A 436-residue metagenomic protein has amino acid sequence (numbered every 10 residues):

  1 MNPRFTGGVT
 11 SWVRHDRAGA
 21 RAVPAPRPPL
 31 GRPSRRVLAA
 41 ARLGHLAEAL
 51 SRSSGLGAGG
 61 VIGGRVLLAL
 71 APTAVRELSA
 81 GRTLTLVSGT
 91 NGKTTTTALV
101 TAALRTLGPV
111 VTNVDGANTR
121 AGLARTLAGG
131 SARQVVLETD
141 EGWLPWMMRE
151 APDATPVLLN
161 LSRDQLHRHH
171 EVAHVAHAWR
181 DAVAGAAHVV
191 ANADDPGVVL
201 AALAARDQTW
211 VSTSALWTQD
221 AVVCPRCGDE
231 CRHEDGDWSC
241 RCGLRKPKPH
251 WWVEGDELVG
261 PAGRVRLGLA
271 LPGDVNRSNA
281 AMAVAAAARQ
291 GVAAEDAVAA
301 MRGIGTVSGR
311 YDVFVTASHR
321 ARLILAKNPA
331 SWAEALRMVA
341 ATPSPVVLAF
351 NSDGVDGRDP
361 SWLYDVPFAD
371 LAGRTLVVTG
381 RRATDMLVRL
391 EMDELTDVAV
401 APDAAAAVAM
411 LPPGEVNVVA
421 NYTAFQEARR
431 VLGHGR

Functional and structural regions predicted by a protein language model:
M1-V61, P225-G228, C240-L244, A288-A293 (+3 more regions): ATP-dependent carboxylate-amine ligase
R4-W12, D16, P26-W210, W217: Phosphate-binding loop of NTP-binding sites
A80-T83, T106-P109, G129-R133, A151-A154 (+9 more regions): Short glycine/proline-enriched coil/turn segments at helix->beta-strand junctions
R82, V157-H319: Acidic, Mg2+-coordinating active-site environments of NTP-dependent enzymes
T90, V114-D115, L137-D140, N160-L161 (+10 more regions): Fold-independent oxyanion-binding glycine-rich loops and adjacent beta-strand/coil segments at enzyme active sites
K93, L144, W217, N276 (+3 more regions): Alpha-helix N-cap/loop-to-helix initiation residues
T97-T101, V284, L387, R429: A generic structural signal for short, well-ordered alpha-helical segments in conserved domains
V100, L104, L123-L127, A280-Q290 (+1 more regions): Buried hydrophobic packing segments
